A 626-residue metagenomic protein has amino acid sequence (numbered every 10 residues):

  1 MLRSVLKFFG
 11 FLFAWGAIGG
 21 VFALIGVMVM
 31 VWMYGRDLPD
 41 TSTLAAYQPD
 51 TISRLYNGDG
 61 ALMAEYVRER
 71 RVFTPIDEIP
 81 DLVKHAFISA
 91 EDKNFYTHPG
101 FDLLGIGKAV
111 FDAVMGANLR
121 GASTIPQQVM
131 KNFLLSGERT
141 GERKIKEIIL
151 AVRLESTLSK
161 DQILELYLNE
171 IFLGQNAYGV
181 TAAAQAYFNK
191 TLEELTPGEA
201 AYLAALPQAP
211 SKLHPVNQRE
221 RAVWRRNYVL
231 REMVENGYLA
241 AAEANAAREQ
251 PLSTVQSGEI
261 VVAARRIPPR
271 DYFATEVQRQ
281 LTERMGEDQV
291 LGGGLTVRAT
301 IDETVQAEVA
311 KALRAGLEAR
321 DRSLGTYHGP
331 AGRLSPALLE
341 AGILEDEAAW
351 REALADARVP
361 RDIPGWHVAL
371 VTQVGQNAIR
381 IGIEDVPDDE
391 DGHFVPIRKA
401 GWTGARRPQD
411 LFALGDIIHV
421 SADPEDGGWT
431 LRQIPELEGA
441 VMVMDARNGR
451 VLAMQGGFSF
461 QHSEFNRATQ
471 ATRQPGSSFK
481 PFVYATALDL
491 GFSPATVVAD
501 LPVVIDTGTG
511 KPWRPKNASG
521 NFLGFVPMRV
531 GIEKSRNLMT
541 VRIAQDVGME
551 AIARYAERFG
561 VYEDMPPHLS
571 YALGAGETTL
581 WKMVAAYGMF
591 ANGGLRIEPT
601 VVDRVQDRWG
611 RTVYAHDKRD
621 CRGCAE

Functional and structural regions predicted by a protein language model:
M1-Y56, N94, V114, D271 (+1 more regions): N-terminal type II signal-anchor transmembrane helix that functions as the membrane-insertion/stop-transfer segment
M28, G116-E384, I543, E557-R558 (+5 more regions): Non-catalytic, structured segments within soluble enzyme domains
V72-D77, W402-Q409, I434-G439, H462-F482 (+3 more regions): Short active-site loop at a secondary-structure junction that contains or immediately precedes the catalytic residue(s)
F87, M233, V309, N448-G449 (+3 more regions): Active-site SXXK
Y96-G105, Y178-T181, A240-E243, F465 (+3 more regions): Short, well-structured active-site flanking segments
D112-R139, E193, I260-R270, R447 (+3 more regions): Conserved catalytic neighborhood of penicillin-recognizing serine enzymes
A299, E303-A315, A319, I343-G375 (+6 more regions): A penicillin-recognizing enzyme superfamily signal
P512-K516, G548-A585: Mid-domain, small-residue-enriched loop/turn segments at the edges of structured enzyme/sensor domains
